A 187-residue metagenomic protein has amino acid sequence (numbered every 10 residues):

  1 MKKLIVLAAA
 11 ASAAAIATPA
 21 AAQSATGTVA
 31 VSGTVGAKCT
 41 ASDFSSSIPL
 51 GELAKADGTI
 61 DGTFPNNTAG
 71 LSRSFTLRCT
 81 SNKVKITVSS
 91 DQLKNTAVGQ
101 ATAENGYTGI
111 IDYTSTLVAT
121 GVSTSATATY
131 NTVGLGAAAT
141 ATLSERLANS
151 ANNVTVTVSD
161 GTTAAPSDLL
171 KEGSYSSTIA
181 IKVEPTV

Functional and structural regions predicted by a protein language model:
M1-A22: Gram-negative bacterial Sec-dependent N-terminal signal peptides
M1-K2, A11, C39, T59 (+3 more regions): N-terminal functional modules and adjacent low-complexity/disordered segments of proteins
A22-T114, L143-V187: N-terminal small/polar-rich segments of proteins
D112-A139: Terminal beta-strand-rich extracellular "head" domains that mediate receptor/glycan or other ligand binding
